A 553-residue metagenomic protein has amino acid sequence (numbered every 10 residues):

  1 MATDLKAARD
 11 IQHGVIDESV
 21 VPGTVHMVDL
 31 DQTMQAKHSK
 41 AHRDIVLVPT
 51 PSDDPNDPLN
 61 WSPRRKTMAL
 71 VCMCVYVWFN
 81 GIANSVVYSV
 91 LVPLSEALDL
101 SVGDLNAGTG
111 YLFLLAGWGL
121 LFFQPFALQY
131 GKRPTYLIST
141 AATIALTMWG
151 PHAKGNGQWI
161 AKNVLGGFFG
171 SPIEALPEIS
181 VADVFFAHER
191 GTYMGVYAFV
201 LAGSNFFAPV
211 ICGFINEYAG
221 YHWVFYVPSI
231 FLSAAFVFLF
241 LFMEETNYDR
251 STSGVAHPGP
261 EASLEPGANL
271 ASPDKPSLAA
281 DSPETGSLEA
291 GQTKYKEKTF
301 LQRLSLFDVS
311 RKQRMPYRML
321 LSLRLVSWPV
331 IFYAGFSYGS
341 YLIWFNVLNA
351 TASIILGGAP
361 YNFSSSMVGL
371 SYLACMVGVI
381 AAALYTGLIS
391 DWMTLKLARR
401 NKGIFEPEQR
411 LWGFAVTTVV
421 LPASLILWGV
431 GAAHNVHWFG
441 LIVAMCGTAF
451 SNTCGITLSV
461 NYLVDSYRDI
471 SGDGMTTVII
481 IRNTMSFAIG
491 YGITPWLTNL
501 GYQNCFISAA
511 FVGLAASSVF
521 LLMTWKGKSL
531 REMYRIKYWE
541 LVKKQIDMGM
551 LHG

Functional and structural regions predicted by a protein language model:
M1-N80, Y88, V102, W223 (+4 more regions): Intracellular terminal tails of multi-pass secondary transporters
K66-N84, V164, V326-F345, C446-F450: Pair of pore-lining "gating" transmembrane helices in MFS-fold secondary transporters
Y76, E178, V196-V200, V237-F240 (+3 more regions): Hydrophobic alpha-helical segments of secondary membrane carriers
G81, P93, G110-F113, G117-L120 (+8 more regions): C-terminal transmembrane bundle
V90-G117, Q158: Extracellular/periplasmic helix-loop-helix junction of adjacent transmembrane segments in MFS-like secondary
V102-G103, A187-Y197, S365, D469-V478: Loop-to-transmembrane helix entry/capping segments in MFS-fold secondary transporters and related SLC/MFSD carriers
N163-L201: Cytoplasmic helix-loop-helix junction between adjacent transmembrane helices in 12-TM secondary transporters
A202-S253: Helix-loop-helix hairpin linking two adjacent transmembrane segments in secondary transporters
